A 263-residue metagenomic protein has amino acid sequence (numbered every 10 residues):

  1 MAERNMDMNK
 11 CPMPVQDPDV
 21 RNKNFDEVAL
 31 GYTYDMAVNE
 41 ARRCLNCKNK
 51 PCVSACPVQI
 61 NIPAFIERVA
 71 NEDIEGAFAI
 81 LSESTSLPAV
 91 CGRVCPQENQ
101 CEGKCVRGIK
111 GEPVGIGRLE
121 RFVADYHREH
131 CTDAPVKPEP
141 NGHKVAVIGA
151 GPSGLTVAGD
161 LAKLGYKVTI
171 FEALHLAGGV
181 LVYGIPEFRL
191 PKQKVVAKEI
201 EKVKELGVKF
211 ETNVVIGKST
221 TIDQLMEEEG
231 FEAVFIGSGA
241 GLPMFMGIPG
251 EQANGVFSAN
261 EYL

Functional and structural regions predicted by a protein language model:
M1-K144, I236-L263: Ferredoxin-type iron-sulfur electron-transfer modules and their immediate structural context
G76, E139-P140, K144-I148, I200-I248: Feature captures the FAD/FMN-dependent oxidoreductase FAD-binding
S86, G151-P152, L176: Residue-level detector of alpha-helix initiation sites
V114, G184-T212, E251-Y262: N-terminal glycine-rich dinucleotide-binding loop that anchors FAD/FMN and/or NAD(P) in oxidoreductases
H143-T169: N-terminal Rossmann-like FAD-binding beta1-loop-alpha1 element of flavoenzymes
G159-D160, V182-Y183, M246-G250: Short amphipathic alpha-helical segments
Y166-V182: Glycine-rich FAD pyrophosphate-binding loop
